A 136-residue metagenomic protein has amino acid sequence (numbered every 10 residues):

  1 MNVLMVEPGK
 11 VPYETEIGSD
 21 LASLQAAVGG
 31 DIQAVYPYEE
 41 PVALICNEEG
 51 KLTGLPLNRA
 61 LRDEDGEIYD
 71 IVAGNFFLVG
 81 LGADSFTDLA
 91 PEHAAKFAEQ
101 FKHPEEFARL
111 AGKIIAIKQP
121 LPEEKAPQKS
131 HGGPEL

Functional and structural regions predicted by a protein language model:
M1-V11, T15-L121, P127: N-terminal nucleophile
E123-L136: Non-Sec secretion/translocation targeting segments of pathogen effectors
